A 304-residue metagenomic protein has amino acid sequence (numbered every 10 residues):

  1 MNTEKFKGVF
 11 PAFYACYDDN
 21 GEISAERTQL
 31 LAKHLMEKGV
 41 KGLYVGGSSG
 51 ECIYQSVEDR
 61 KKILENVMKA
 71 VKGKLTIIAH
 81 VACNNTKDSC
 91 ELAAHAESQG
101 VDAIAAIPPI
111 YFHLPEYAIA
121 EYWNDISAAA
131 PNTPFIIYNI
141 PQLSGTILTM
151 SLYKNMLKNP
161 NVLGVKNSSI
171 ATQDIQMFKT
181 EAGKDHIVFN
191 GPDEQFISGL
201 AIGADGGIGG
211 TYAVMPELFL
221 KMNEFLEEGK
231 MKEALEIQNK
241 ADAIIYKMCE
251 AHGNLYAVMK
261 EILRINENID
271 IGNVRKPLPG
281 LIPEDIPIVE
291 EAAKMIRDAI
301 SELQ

Functional and structural regions predicted by a protein language model:
M1, L35, A96, K154-L157 (+1 more regions): Structural motif
N2-P11, C16-I147, L263: Active-site beta->alpha loop and helix N-cap motifs at the rims of alpha/beta catalytic domains
G8-Y14, H34, K38, A204 (+2 more regions): C-terminal alpha-helical cap/extension of soluble enzyme domains
T28, R60, L64, S89 (+6 more regions): A general structural signal for well-ordered alpha-helical segments in protein cores
I53, D88, L114, D174-I175 (+2 more regions): Short secondary-structure boundary/hinge segments and terminal tails
I63, Y122, M156, A234-I237 (+1 more regions): A structural signal for short hydrophobic/aromatic patches embedded in well-ordered alpha helices
K69-L75, S98-G100, A130-T133, K158-N161 (+3 more regions): Short helix-capping segments at alpha-helix termini
A129, L143-D242, H252: Catalytic alpha/beta core domains of metabolic enzymes, predominantly
